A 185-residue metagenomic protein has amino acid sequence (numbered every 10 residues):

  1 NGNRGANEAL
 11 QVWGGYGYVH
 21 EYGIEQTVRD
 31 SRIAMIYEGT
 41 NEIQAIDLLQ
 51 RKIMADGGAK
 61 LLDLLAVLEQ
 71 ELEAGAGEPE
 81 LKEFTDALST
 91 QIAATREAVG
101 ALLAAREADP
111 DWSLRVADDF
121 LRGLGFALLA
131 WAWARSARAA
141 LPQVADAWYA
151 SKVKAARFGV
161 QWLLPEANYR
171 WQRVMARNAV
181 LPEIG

Functional and structural regions predicted by a protein language model:
N1-D63, A147, F158-I184: Alpha-helix capping/hinge segments and adjacent helical runs
K52-A55, Q70-G185: C-terminal amphipathic alpha-helical interaction region
V67: Short acidic/histidine-centered micro-motifs embedded in hydrophobic/aromatic stretches that mark compact functional
